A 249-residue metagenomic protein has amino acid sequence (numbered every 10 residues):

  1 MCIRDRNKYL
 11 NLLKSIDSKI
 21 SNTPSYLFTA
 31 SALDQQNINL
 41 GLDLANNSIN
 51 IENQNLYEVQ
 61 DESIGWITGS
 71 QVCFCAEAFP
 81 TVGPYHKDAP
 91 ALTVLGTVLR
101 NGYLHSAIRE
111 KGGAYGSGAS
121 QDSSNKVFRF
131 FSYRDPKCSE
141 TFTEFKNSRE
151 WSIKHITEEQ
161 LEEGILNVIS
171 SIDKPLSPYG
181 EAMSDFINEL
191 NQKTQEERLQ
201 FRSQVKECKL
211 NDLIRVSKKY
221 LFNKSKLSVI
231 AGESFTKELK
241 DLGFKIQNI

Functional and structural regions predicted by a protein language model:
R4-L56, G112-I249: Charge-rich, well-structured scaffold segments of protease-associated domains
P24-Q36, G41-A107, N248-I249: His/Glu-based metal-binding/catalytic segments typifying zinc-dependent metallopeptidases
